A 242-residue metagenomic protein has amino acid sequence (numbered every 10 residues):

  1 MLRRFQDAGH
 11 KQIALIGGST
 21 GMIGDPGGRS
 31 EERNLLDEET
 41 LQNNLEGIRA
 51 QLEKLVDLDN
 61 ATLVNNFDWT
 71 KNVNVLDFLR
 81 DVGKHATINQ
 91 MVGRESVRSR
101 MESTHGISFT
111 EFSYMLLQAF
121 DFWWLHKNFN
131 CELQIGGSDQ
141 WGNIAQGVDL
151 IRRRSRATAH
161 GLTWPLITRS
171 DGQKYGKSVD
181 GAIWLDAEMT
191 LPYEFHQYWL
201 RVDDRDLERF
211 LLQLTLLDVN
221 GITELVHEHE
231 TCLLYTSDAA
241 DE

Functional and structural regions predicted by a protein language model:
M1-P26, Q134-W141: N-terminal catalytic cores of NTP/NDP-binding nucleotidyl/phosphoryl-transfer enzymes
G24-G28, V73-L79, Q173-G176: Short acidic, glycine/serine/threonine-rich loops at helix termini
P26-Q42: A charged helix-plus-loop insertion that forms the helical arch/lid used to bind and gate nucleic-acid substrates
N34-L35, N66, T70, L150-R156 (+2 more regions): Conserved phosphate-binding loops in nucleotide/dinucleotide-binding enzymes
D37-E38, Q42-L45, R49-T163: Divalent-metal (Mg2+/Mn2+/Ca2+)-assisted nucleotide/phosphate chemistry catalytic cores
W164-S170, T215-L216: A glycine-rich phosphate-binding loop feature that marks nucleotide/adenosyl-phosphate handling sites
V202-D203, L207-L225, H229: Predominantly late transmembrane helices and immediately cytosolic-facing juxtamembrane segments
Y235-D241: Conserved small/polar residues in nucleotide/adenosyl-binding loops
